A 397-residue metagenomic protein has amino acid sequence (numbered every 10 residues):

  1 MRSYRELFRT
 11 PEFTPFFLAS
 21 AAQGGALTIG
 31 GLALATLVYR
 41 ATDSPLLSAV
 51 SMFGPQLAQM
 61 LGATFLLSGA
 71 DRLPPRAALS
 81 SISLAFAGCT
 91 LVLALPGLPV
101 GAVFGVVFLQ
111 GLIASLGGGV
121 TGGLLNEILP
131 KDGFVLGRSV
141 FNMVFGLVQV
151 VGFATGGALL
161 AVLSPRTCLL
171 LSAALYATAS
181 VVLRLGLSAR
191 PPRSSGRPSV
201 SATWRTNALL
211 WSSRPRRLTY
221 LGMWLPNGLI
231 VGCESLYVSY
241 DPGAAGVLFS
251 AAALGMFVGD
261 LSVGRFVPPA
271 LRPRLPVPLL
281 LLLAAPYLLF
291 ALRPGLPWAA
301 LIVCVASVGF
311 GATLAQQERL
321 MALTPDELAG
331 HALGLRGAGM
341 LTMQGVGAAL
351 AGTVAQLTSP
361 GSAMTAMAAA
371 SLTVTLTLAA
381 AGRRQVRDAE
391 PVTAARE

Functional and structural regions predicted by a protein language model:
M1-T14, S188-L221, E397: Juxtamembrane intracellular "pre-TM" segments in multi-pass secondary transporters
A21, C89, V100-L116, P297-G311: Hydrophobic core of transmembrane alpha-helices in multi-pass small-molecule transporters, especially MFS/SLC-type
A21, G25, I29-A33, L163-L170 (+2 more regions): A single, central transmembrane helix in multi-pass transporters
L32-A41, V92-P96, V151-L171, S239-G243 (+1 more regions): Transmembrane alpha-helix termini and helix-breaking/packing motifs in multi-pass membrane transporters
P45-L46, K131-F141, D326-R336: Loop-to-transmembrane helix entry/capping segments in MFS-fold secondary transporters and related SLC/MFSD carriers
P55-D71, R76-S83, V92, Y240-E397: C-terminal transmembrane bundle of multi-pass solute transporters/carriers
V106-L147: Cytoplasmic helix-loop-helix junction between adjacent transmembrane helices in 12-TM secondary transporters
E127, L169, A173-R197, A380-V392: Helix-loop junctions on the cytosolic side of multi-pass membrane transporters, especially the intracellular loop
